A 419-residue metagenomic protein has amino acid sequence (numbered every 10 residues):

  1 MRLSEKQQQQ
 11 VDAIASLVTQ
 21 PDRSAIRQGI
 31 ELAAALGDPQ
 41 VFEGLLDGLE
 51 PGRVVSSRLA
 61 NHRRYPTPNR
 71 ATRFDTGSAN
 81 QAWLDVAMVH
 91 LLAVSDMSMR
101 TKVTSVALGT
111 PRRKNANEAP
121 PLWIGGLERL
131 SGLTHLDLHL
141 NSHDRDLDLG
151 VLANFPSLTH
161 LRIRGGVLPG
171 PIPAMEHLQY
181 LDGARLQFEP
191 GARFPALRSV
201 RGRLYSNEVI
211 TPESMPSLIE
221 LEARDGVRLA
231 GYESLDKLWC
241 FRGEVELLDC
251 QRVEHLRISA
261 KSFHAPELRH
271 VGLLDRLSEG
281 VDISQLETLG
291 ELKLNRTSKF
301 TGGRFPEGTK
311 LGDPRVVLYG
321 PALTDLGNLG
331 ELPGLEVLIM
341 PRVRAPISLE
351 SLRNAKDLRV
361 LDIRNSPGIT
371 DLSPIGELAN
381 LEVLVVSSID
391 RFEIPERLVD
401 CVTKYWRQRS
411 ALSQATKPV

Functional and structural regions predicted by a protein language model:
R2-L17: N-terminal "cap/leader" segments of large eukaryotic alpha-helical scaffolds
K6-Q7, P21-Q28: Generic helix N-cap/helix-start motif at coil->alpha-helix transitions
A13-I14, L45-L46, I375: Buried hydrophobic core positions in alpha-solenoid tandem helical repeats
V18-P21, L49: Alpha-solenoid helical repeat architecture
G29-I30, L46: Hydrophobic core positions within HEAT/HEAT-like alpha-solenoid repeats
A34-L36, E50-S57, H62-A93, T101-G126 (+6 more regions): Concave beta-strand-loop units of leucine-rich repeat
